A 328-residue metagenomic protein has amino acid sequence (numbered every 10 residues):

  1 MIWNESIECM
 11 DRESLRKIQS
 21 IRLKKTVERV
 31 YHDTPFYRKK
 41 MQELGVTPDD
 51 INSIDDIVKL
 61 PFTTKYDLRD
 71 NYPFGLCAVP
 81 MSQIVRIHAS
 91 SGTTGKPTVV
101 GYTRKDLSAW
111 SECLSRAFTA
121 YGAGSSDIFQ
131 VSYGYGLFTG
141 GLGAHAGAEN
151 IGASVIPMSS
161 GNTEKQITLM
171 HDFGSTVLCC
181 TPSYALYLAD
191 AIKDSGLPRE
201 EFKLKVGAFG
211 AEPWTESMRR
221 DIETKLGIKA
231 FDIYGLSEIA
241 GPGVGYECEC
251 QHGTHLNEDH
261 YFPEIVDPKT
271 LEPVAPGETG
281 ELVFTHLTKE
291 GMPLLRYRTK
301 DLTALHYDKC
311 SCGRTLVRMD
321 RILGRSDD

Functional and structural regions predicted by a protein language model:
M1-A89, T94-E112, R116-A120, R219: Nucleotide 5′-phosphate-binding alpha/beta core
I2-S14, I21-Y31, P35, I151-D328: Active-site glycine/GP-rich loop and adjacent strand/helix microenvironment that borders small-molecule binding pockets
F36-K40, V100, T139, P198 (+1 more regions): Generic macromolecular interface patches on structured domains
D49-D56, T63-L68, Q83, R116-A117 (+7 more regions): Alpha-helix boundary/capping detector
D50, P97-V100, T139, E216 (+2 more regions): Basic, gly/Ser/Thr/Pro-rich low-complexity segments located predominantly at protein N termini
H88-S91, Q130-S132, G136-L137, F231 (+2 more regions): Short glycine- and Lys/Arg-enriched binding-loop motifs that mark or flank ligand-binding interfaces
V100, R104-A117, I128-Y187: AMP-binding/adenylate-forming
A123-D127: Short helix-loop-beta connector
